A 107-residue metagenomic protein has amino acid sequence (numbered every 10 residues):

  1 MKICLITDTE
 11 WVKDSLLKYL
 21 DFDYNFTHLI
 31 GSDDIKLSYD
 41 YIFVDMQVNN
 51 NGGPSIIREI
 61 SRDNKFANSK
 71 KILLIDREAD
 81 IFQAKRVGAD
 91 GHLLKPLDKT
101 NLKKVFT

Functional and structural regions predicted by a protein language model:
I6-T7, I75: Conserved acidic carboxylate
T7-H28: Two-component/phosphorelay signaling modules centered on CheY-like receiver
H28, N50-N51, R86: Residue-level signal for the "D+5" position in two-component response regulator receiver
H28-Y41: Acidic, metal-coordinating helix/loop segments flanking the phosphotransfer/catalytic sites of two-component signaling
F43-I60: Conserved phosphotransfer microenvironments
N68-A79: A short, hydrophobic beta-strand element within the central beta-sheet of small alpha/beta folds
L97-F106: C-terminal output helix
